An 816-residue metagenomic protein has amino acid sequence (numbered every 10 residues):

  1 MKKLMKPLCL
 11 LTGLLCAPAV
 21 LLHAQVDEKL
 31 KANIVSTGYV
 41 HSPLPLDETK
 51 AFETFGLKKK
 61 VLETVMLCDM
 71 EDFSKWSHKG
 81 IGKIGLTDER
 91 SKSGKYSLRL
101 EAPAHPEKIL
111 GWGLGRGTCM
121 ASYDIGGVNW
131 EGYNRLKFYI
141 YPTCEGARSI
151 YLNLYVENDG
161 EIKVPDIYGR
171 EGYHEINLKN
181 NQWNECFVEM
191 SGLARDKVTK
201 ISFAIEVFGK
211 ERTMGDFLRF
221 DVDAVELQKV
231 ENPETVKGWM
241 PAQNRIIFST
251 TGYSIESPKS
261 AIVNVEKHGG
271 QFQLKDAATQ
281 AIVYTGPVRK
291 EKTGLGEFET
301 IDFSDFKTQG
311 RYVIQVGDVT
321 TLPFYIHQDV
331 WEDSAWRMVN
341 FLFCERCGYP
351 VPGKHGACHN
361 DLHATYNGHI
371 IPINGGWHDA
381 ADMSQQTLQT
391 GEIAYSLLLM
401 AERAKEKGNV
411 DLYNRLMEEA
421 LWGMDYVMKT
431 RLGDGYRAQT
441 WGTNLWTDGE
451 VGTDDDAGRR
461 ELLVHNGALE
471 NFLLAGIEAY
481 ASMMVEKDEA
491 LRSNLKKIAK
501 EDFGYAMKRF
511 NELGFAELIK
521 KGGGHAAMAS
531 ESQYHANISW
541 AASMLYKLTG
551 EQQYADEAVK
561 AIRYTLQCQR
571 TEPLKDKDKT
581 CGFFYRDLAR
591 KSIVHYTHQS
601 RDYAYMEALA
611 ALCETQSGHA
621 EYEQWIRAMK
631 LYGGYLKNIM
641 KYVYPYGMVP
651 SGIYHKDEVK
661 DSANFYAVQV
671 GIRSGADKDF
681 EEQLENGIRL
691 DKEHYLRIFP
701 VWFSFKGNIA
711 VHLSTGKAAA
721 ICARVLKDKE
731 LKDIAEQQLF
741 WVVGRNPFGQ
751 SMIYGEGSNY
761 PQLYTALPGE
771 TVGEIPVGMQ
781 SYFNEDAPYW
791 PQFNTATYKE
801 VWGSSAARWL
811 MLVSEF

Functional and structural regions predicted by a protein language model:
M1-Q25: Bacterial Sec-dependent N-terminal signal peptides
V26-K83, V742: Extracellular carbohydrate-recognition regions
L30-A32, T37, L136-F138, Y151-N153 (+1 more regions): Extracellular beta-strand ligand-recognition surfaces/modules
D72-A102: Extracellular glycan-recognition surfaces and repeat-rich motifs
A104, K108-A194: Extracellular ligand-binding interfaces
W130-K137, W239-K267: Contiguous beta-strand segments within globular domains
N181-F187, E291-D305: Aromatic sugar-binding surface patches on proteins that engage polysaccharides or sugar-phosphate polymers
N232-E234, M240-A242, D276-T285, R289-G296 (+4 more regions): Glycan-recognition and catalytic cores of secretory/periplasmic carbohydrate-active enzymes
